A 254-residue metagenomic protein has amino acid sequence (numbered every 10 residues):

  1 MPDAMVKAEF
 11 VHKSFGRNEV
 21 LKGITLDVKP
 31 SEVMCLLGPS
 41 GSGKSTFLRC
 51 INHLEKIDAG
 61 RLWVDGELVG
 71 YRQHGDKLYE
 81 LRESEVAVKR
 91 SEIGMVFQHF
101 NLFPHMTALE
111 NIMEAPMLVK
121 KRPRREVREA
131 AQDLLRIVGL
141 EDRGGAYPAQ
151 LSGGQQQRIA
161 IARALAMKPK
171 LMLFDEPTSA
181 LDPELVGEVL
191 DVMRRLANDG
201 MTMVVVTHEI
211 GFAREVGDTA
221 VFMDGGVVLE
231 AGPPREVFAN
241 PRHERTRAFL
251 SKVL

Functional and structural regions predicted by a protein language model:
D3-P234: ABC family nucleotide-binding domain
F222-G225, A231, R235-L254: C-terminal boundary and immediately downstream tail of ABC-type ATPase nucleotide-binding domains
